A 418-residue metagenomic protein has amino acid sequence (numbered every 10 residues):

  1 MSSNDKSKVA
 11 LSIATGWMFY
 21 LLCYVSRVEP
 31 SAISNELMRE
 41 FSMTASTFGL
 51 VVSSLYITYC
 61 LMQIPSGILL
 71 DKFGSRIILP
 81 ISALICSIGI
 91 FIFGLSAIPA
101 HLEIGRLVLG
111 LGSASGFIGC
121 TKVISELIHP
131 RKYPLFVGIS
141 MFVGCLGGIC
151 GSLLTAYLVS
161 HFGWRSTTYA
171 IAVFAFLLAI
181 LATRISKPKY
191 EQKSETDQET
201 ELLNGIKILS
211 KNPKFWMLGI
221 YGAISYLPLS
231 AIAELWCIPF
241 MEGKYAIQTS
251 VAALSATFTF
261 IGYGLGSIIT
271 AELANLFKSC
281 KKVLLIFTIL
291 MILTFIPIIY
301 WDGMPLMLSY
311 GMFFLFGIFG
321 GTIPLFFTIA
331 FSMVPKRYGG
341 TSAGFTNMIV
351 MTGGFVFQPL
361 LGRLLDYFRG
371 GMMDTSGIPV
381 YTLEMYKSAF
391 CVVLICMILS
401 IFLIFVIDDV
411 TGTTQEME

Functional and structural regions predicted by a protein language model:
S2-K6, K189-G219: Juxtamembrane intracellular "pre-TM" segments in multi-pass secondary transporters
L11-A45, S66, I232-I238, F357-G362: Extracytoplasmic
P30-A32, P213-T270, G354-G362: Extracytoplasmic gate region of multi-pass secondary transporters
S42, G74, L95-H101, G112 (+2 more regions): Helix-breaking motifs and short loop linkers at transmembrane-helix boundaries and internal kinks in secondary membrane
L61-A100: Conserved MFS/SLC helix-loop-helix module at the cytosolic interface between two early adjacent transmembrane helices
K72-S82, N275-I289: Cytoplasmic membrane-interface "Motif A"-like loop-to-helix N-cap segments of 12-TM Major Facilitator Superfamily
G105-V143: Cytoplasmic helix-loop-helix junction between adjacent transmembrane helices in 12-TM secondary transporters
I139-Y190: Helix-loop-helix hairpin linking two adjacent transmembrane segments in secondary transporters
